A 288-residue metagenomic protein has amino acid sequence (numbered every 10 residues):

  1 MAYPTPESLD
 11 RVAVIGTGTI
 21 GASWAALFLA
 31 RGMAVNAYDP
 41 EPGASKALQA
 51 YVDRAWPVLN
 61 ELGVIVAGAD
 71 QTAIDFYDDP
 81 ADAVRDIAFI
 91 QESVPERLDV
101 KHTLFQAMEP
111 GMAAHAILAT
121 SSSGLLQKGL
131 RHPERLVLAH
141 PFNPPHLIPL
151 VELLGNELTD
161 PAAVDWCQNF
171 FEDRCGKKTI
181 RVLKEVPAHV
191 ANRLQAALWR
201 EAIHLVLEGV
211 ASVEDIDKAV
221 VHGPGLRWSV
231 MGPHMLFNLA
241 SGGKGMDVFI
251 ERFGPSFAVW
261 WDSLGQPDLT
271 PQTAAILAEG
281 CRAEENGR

Functional and structural regions predicted by a protein language model:
M1-L62, G111: NAD(P)+-binding Rossmann beta1-loop-alpha1 motif at the extreme N-terminus of oxidoreductases
A2-S8, R31, G176-R181, L207-E208 (+1 more regions): NAD(P)-dependent Rossmann-like dehydrogenase/reductase catalytic/cofactor-binding core
I15, Y38, Y77, S93 (+3 more regions): Structural motif
P40-G43, A47, V58-I117: Rossmann-like NAD(P)-binding element
E41, D160, A211-D215: Helix N-cap / loop-to-helix initiation motif
I117-L183, A188-R193: Rossmann-fold dinucleotide-binding core
E172, W199, I203-S212: C-terminal regulatory/interaction module of P-loop NTP-utilizing enzymes
